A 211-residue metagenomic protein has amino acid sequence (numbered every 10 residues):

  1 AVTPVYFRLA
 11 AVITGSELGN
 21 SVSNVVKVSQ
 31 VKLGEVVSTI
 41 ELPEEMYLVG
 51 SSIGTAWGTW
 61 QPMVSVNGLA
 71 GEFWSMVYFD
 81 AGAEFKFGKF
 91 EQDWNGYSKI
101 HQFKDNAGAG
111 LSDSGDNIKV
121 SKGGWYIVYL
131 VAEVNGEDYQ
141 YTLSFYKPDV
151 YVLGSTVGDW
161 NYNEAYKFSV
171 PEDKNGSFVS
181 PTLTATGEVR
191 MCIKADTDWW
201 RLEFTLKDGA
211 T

Functional and structural regions predicted by a protein language model:
A1-T211: Insoluble glucan recognition modules
